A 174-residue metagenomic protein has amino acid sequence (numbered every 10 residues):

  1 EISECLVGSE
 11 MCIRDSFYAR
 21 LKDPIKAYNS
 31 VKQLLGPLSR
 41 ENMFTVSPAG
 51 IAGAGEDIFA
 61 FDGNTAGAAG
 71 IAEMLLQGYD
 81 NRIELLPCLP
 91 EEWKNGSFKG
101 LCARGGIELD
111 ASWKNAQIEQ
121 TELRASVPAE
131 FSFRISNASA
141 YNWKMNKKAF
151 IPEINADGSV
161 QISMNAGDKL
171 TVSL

Functional and structural regions predicted by a protein language model:
E1, S159-V160: A structural connector/turn signal
E1-G8, I13: Single conserved hydrophobic/aromatic residue that forms the stacking wall/gate of nucleotide- or nucleobase-binding
S3, S16, R20, K32-L35: Acidic, mature catalytic/reactive cores of soluble proteins
E10, R14-P24, M74: Alpha-helical support elements that line or immediately flank enzyme active sites and cofactor-binding pockets
I25-N155, Q161-L174: Non-catalytic C-terminal accessory modules of carbohydrate-active enzymes
